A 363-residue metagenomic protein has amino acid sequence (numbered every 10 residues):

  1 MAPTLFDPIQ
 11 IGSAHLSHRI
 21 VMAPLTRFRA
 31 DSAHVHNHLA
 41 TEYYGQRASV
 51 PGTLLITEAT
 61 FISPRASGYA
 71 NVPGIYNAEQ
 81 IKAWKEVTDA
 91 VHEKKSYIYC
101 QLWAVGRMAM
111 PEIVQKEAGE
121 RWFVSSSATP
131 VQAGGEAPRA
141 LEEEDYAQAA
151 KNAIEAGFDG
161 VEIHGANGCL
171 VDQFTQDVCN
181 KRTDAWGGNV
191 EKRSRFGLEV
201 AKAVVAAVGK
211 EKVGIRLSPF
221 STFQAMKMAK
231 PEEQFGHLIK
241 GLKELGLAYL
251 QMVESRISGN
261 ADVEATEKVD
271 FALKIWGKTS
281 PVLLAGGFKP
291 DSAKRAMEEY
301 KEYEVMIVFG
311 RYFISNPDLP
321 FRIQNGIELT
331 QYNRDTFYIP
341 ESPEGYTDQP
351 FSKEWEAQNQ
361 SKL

Functional and structural regions predicted by a protein language model:
M1-L363: Flavin-dependent oxidoreductase catalytic cores
